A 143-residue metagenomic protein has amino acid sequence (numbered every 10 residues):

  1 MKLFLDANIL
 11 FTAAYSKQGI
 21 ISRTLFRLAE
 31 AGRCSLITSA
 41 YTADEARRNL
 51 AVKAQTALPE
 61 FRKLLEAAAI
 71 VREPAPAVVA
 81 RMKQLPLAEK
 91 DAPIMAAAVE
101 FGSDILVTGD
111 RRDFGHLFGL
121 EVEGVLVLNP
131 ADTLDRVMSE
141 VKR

Functional and structural regions predicted by a protein language model:
M1-T38: Short, well-structured N-terminal submotif of metal-dependent ribonuclease cores
I9-L10, T42, I94, R112-D113 (+1 more regions): Alpha-helix capping/helix-boundary segments
A14-Y15, L50, F118: Short, flexible helix/strand-to-coil boundary loops that buttress conserved ligand/catalytic motifs in alpha/beta
R27-M82: PIN-domain endoribonuclease scaffold, especially VapC-family toxins
L28, A97, G119: Hydrophobic/aromatic ligand-binding patch that stacks against planar heteroaromatic rings of cofactors or nucleotides
G32-L36, F101-I105, V125: Short active-site oxyanion
I70-G109: Active-site neighborhoods of divalent-metal-dependent phosphate/nucleic-acid chemistry enzymes
Q84-L85, D104-I105, R111-R143: Acidic, PIN/NYN-like endoribonuclease modules and their adjacent C-terminal/linker elements
